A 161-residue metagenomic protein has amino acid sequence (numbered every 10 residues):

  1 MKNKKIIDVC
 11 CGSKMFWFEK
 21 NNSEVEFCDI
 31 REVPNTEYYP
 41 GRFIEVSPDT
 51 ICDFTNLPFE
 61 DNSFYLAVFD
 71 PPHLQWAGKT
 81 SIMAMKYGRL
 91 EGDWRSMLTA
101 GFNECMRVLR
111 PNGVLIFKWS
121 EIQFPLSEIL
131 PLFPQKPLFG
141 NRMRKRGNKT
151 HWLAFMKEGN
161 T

Functional and structural regions predicted by a protein language model:
M1-T161: Class I S-adenosyl-L-methionine-dependent methyltransferase catalytic core
